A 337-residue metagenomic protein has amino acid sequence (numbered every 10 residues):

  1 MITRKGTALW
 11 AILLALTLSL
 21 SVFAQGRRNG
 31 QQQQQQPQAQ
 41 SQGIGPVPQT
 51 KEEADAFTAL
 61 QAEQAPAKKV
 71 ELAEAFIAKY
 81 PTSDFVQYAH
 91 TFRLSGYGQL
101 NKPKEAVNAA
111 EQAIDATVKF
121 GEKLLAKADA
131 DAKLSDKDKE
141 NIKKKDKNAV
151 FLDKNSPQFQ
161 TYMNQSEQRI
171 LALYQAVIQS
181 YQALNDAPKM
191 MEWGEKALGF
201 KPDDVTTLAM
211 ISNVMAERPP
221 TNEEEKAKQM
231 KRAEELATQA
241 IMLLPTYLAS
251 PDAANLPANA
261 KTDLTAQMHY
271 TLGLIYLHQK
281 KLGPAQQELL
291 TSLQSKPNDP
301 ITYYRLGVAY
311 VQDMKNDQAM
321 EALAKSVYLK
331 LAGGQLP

Functional and structural regions predicted by a protein language model:
V22-A89, K104, N108, A116-D129 (+1 more regions): N-terminal leader/linker segments that initiate helical-solenoid repeat arrays
E53, D84-Q87, G121, L171 (+5 more regions): Helix-start (N-cap) detector for alpha-helical repeat units in TPR-like alpha-solenoids, especially tetratricopeptide
P81-D84, V118, Q168, P202-D203 (+3 more regions): Short coil turns that delineate tetratricopeptide repeat
A89-F92, A176, M210, T271 (+1 more regions): Canonical tetratricopeptide repeat
A110-K119, K228-P245, V311-Q335: TPR/TPR-like (Sel1-like) alpha-helical repeat modules
